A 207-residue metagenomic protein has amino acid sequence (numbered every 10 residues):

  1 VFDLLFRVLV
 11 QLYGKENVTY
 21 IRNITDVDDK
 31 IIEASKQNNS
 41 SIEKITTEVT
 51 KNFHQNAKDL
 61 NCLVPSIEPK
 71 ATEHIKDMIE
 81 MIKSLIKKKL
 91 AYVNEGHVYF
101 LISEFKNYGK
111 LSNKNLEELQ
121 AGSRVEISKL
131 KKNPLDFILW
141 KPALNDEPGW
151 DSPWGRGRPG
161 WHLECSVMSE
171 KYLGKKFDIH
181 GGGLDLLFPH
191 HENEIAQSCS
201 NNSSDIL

Functional and structural regions predicted by a protein language model:
V1-N61: N-terminal, positively charged nucleic-acid-binding surface of large information/translation enzymes
V1-Y13, N17-V18, Q55, K76-L207: Alpha-helical recognition segments enriched in aromatics with Gly/Pro capping that present substrate-recognition
I21, P69, W140: Hydrophobic residues at beta-strand termini and immediately following loops that shape nucleotide-binding pockets
I24-V27, T50-F53, L63-M78, E95-F105: Short, glycine/charge-rich beta-strand/loop segments that flank catalytic centers and engage negatively charged groups
S35-I42, S66-T72, G183: The substrate-binding groove and active-site-proximal loops of carbohydrate-active enzymes, especially glycoside
E43-T47, T72-I75, F188: Generic detection of long, well-ordered alpha-helical segments
N61-L63, H180: Short glycine-enriched loop/turn motifs at secondary-structure junctions
